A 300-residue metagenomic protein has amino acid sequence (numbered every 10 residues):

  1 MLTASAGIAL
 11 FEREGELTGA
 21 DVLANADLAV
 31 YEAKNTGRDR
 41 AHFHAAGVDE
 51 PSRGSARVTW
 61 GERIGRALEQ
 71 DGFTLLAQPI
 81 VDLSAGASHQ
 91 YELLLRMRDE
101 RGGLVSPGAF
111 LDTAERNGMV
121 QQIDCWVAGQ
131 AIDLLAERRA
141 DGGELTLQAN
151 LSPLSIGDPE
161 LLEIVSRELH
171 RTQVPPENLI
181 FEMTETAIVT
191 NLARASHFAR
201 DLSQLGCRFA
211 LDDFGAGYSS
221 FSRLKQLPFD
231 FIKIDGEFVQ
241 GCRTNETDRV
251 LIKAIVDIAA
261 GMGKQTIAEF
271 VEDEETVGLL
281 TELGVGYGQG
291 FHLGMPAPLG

Functional and structural regions predicted by a protein language model:
M1-A4, K34, G103, R139-L145 (+1 more regions): Catalytic core regions of nucleotide second-messenger enzymes
A4-V22, G47-D49, I80-A85, M97-G102 (+2 more regions): Catalytic strand-loop-helix junctions within cyclic-nucleotide turnover domains
L10, V22, A41, L83-E92 (+2 more regions): Catalytic core of bacterial c-di-GMP phosphodiesterases, primarily the EAL and HD-GYP domains, capturing alpha-helical
F11-R38, G108, F214, E269-F270 (+1 more regions): Catalytic-core segments of nucleotide cyclases and related cyclic-nucleotide turnover enzymes
G19-A20, N25-L28, E32-T74, S84 (+4 more regions): C-di-GMP signaling machinery
V22-A29, W60, L93, T113-A114 (+6 more regions): Structural preference for long, well-ordered alpha-helical segments in enzyme cores
S55-T113, N150, L211, Q289 (+1 more regions): Active-site core of bacterial EAL-family cyclic-dinucleotide phosphodiesterase domains
L83, E100, S152-P159, N178-A193 (+1 more regions): EAL-family c-di-GMP phosphodiesterase catalytic domain
